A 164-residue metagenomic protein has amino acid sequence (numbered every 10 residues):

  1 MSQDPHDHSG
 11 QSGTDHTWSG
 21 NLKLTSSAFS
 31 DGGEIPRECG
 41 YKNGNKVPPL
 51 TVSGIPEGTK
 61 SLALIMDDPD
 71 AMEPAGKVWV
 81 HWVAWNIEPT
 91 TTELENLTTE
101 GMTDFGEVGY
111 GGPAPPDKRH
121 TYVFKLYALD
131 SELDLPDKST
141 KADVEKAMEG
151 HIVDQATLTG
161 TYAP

Functional and structural regions predicted by a protein language model:
M1-P164: N-terminus-centered regions that define maturation/targeting leaders and the start of the first functional domain
